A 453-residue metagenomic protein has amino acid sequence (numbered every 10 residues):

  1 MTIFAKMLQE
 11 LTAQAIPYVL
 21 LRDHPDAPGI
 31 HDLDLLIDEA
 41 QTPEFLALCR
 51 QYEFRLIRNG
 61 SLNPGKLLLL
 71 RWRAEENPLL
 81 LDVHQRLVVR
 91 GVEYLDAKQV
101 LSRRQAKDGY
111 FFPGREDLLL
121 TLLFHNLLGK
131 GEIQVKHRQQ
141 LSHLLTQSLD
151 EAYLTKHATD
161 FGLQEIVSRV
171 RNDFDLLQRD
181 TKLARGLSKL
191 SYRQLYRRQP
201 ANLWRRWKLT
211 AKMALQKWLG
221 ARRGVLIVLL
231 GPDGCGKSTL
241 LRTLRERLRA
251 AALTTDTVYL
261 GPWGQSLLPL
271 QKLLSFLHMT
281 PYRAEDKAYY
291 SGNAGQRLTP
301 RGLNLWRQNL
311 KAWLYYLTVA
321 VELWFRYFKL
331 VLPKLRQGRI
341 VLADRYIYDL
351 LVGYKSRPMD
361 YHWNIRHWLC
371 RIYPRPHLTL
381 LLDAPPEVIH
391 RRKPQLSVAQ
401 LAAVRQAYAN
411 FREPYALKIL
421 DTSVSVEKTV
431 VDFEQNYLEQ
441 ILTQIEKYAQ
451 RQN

Functional and structural regions predicted by a protein language model:
M1-L33, I37-V225: Conserved NTP-donor binding/palm subdomain of two-metal-ion nucleotidyltransferases/polymerases, i.e., the charged
S188-R197, L203, E387-N453: NTP-dependent small-molecule kinase module
L229: Hydrophobic anchor at the beta1->P-loop junction of P-loop NTPases
K237: Conserved lysine of the Walker
L240: Hydrophobic positions on the alpha1 helix immediately C-terminal to the Walker A/P-loop
A250-L268: Short beta-strand-centered segment that lines the nucleotide-binding/catalytic pocket of NTP-utilizing
P262-R357, W363: ATP-dependent small-molecule kinase phosphotransfer cores that center on conserved nucleotide phosphate-binding segments
I340, R345-N410: A glycine- and Lys/Arg-enriched "phosphate-lid" helix/loop adjacent to the NTP-binding pocket of small-molecule kinases
